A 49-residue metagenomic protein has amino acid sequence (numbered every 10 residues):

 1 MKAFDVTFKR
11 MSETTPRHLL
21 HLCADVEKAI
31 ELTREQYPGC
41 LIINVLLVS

Functional and structural regions predicted by a protein language model:
M1-P16: Short aromatic-glycine-(Arg/Gly/Cys) micro-motifs in beta-strand/loop hairpins
T14, K28, N44-L47: N-terminal processing/targeting junctions
T14-A24: A short, exposed loop/beta-hairpin motif centered on an aromatic-Gly-Thr core
C23-V26, Q36: Generic low-complexity, intrinsically disordered sequence content enriched in small uncharged/hydrophobic residues
A29-T33: Short amphipathic, charge-patterned alpha-helical segments
Q36-S49: Short, mixed-charge low-complexity intrinsically disordered segments
